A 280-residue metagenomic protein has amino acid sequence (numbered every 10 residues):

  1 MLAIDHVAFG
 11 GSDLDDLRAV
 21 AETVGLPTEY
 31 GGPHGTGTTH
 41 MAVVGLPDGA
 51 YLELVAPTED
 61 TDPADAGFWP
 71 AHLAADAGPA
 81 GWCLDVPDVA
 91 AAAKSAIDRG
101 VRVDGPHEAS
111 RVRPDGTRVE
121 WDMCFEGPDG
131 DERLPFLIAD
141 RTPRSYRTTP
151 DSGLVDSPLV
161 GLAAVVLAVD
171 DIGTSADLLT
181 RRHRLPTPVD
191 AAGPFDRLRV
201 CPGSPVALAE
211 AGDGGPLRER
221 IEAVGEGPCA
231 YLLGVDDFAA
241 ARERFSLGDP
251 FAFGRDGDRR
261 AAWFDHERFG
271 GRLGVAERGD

Functional and structural regions predicted by a protein language model:
M1-I4, F9-E29, L46-D280: Glyoxalase I/VOC metalloenzyme domain signal
H34-T36, R113: A short beta-turn/loop motif at secondary-structure boundaries
G37-G49: N-terminal low-complexity or amphipathic/hydrophobic leaders
